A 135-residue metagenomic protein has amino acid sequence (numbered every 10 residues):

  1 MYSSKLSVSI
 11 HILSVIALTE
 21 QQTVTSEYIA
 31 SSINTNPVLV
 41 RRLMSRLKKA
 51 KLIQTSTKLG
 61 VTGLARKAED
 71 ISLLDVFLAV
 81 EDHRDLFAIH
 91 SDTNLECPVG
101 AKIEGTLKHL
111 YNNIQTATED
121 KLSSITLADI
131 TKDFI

Functional and structural regions predicted by a protein language model:
M1-I12: Short alpha-helical segments that sit at the start of domains
A17-Q21, R66-K67: Short helix-capping/hinge SLiMs at alpha-helix to coil transitions
V24-N34: A short alpha-helical element within helix-turn-helix/winged-helix DNA-binding domains across DNA-binding proteins
K51: Glycine-centered, phosphate/nucleic-acid-interacting loop/turn motifs that mediate DNA/RNA or nucleotide
S56-E69: Short, Lys/Arg-rich nucleic-acid/phosphate-binding segment
E69-T93: Conserved segment of winged-helix/HTH DNA-binding domains
S91-I135: C-terminal regulatory/oligomerization modules of transcriptional regulators
